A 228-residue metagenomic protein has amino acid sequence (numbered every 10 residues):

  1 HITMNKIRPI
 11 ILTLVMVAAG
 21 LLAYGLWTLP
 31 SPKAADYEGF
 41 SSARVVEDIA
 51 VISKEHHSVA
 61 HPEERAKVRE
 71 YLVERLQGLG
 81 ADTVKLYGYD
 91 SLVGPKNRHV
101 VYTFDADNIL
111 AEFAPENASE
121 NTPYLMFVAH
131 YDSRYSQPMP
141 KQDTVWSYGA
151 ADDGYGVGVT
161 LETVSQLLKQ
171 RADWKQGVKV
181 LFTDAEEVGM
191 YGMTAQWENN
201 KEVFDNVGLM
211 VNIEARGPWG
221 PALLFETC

Functional and structural regions predicted by a protein language model:
H1-T3: Short, Lys/Arg-enriched N-terminal segments with co-localized hydrophobic residues within the first ~10-30 amino acids
I10-Y24: Hydrophobic membrane-insertion alpha-helices, especially the h-region of bacterial N-terminal signal peptides
L22-R69, L79, N212-A215: N-terminal capping segment at the start of a domain
E38-V45, S58-R69, V101-F104, Y124 (+4 more regions): Solvent-exposed, acidic/flexible segments
A50, K54-E116: A non-catalytic alpha/beta surface segment that caps or lines the substrate-entry region of metallo-dependent hydrolase
S58-V59, D90-L92, N117-A118, Y131-Y135 (+2 more regions): Solvent-exposed loop/turn segments at secondary-structure junctions within structured extracellular/periplasmic domains
D105, D143-C228: Acidic/histidine-rich catalytic neighborhood of metal-dependent amide-processing enzymes
E116-Y124: Proline/glycine-enriched tight loop/beta-turn segments at coil->beta junctions that connect or precede beta-strands
